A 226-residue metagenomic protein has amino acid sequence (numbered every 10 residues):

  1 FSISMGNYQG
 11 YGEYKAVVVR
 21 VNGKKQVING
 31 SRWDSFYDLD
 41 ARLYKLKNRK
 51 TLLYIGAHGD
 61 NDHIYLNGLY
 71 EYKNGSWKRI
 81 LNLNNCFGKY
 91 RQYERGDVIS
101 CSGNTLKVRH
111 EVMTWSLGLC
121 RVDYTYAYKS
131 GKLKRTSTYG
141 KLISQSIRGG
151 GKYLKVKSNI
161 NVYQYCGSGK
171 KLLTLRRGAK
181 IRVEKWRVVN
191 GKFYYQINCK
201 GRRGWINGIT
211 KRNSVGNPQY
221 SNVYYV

Functional and structural regions predicted by a protein language model:
F1-Y37: Terminal domain-start segments
S2, K25-D34, L81-N84, S137-Y139 (+3 more regions): Short amphipathic beta-strand/extended segments with alternating polar/hydrophobic composition
M5-Y11, H58-N61, M113-G118, K171-L172 (+2 more regions): Short consensus segments that form the blades of beta-propeller domains, in both extracellular/periplasmic
D34-G151: Short aromatic loop motif centered on NTY/YTY
R79, K132, Y153-V156, K180-V188: A structural signal for short, hydrophobic beta-strand segments that form beta-sheets in beta-rich/all-beta domains
K132-Y163, R177, T210-V226: SH3-family beta-barrel domains
Y165-K170: Short alpha-helix capping/helix-loop boundary micro-motifs
T174-V226: SH3/SH3-like beta-barrel superfamily modules
